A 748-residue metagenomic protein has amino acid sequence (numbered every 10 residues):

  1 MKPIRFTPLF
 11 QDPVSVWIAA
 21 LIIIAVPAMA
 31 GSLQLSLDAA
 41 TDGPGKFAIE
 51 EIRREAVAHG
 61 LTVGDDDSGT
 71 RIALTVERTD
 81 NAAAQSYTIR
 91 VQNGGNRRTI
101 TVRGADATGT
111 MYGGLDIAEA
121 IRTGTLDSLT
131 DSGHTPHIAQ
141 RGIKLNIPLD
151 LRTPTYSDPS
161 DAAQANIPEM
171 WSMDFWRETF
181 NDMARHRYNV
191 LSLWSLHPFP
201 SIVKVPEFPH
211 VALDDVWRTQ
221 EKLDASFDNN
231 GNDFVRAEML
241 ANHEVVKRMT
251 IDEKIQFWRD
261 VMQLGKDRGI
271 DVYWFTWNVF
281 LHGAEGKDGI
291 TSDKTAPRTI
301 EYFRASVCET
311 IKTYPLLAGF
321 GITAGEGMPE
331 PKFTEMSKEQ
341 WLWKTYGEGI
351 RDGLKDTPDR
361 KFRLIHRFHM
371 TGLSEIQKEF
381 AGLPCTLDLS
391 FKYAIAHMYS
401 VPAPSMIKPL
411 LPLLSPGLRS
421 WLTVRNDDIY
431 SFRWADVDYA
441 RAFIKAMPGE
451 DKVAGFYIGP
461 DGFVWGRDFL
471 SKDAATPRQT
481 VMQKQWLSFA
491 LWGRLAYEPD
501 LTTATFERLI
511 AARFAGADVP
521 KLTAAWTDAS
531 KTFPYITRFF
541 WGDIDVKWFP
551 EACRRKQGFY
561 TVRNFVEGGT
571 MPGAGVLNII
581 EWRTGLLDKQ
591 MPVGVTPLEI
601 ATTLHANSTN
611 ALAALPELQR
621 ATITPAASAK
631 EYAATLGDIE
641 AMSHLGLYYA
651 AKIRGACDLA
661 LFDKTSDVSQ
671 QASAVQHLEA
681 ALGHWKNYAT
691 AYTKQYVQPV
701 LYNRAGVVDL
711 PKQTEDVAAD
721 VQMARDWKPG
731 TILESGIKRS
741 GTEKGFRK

Functional and structural regions predicted by a protein language model:
M1-V14: N-terminal secretory signal peptides that target proteins for export/translocation
L9-F10, W17-R97, D127-L129: Acidic, contiguous N-terminal accessory segments
E51, E55, N81-R298, P315-L316 (+6 more regions): Feature activates predominantly on carbohydrate-active enzymes
V57, N146, N189, S201-A212 (+6 more regions): Catalytic-core regions of glycoside hydrolase
G64-T79, L129-I138, F199-I202, P534 (+1 more regions): Acidic helix-start/capping segments at beta-turn-to-alpha-helix junctions
D174, D228, P460-D709, Q713 (+1 more regions): C-terminal non-catalytic alpha-helical accessory regions
R704-K748: A eukaryotic intrinsically disordered, low-complexity regulatory tract that is acidic and Ser/Pro-rich, enriched
